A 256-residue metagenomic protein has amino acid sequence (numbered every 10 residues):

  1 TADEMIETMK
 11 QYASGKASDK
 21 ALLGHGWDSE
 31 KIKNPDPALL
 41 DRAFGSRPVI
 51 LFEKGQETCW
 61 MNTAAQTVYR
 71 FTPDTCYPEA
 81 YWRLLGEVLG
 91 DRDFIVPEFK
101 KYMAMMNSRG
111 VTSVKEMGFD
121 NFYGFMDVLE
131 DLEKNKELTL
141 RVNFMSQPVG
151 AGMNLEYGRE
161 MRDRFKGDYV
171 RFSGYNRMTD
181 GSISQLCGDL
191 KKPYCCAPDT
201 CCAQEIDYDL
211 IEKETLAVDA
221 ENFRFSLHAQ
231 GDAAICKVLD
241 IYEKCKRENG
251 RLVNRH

Functional and structural regions predicted by a protein language model:
T1-Y157, R177, S182-A234, R251-R255: Divalent metal-binding segments
L132-K136, E160-V170: Acidic (Asp/Glu)-rich catalytic clusters
V170, R255-H256: Short, conserved active-site loop motifs that form the nucleotide-linked donor/cofactor pocket
R171-Y175: Short amphipathic
A217, I241-E248: Conserved helix-loop functional segments at active or binding sites
D232, C236-E243: Functional transmembrane alpha-helices
